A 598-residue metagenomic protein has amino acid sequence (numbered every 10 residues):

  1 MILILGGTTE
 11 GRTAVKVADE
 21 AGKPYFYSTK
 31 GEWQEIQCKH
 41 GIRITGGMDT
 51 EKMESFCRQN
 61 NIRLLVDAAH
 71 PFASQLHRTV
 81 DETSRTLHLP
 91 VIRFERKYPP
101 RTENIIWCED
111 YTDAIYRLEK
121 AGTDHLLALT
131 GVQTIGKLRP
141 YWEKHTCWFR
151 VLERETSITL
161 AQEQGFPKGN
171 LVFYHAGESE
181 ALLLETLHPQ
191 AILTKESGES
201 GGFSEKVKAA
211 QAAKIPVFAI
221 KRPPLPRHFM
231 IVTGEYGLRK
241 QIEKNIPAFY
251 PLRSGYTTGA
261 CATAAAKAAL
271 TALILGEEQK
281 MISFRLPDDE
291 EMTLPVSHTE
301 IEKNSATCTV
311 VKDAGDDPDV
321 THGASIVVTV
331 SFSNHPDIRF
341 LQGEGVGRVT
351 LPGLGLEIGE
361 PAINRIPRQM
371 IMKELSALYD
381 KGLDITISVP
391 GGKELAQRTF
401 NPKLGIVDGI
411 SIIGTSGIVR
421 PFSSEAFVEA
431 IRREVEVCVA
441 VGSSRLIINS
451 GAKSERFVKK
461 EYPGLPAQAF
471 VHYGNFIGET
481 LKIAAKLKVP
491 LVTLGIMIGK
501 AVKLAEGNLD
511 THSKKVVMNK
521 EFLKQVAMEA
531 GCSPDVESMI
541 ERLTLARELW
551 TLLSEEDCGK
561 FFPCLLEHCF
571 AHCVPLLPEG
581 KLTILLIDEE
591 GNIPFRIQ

Functional and structural regions predicted by a protein language model:
F26-M48, E103-I106, I158-Q164, E291-P295: N-terminal beta-loop-helix "entrance" segment that forms/cooperates in small-molecule cofactor or anionic ligand
Y27-E35, F94-P99, V132-T134, L152-T156 (+2 more regions): Short, polar loop motifs at secondary-structure junctions
G41-C57, L171-L182: Glycine-rich, highly charged phosphate/nucleotide-binding loops
C57, R63-A114: Glycine/small-residue-rich loop that forms an oxyanion/phosphate-binding "nest" at active or ligand-binding sites
G131-L171: Anionic-ligand binding region
Q162-A213, F218-R222: A C-terminal functional module that forms or caps the active site or interfaces directly with catalytic machinery
F249-R398, P402: Generic N-terminal targeting/processing segments that precede catalytic cores or assembly contacts
R253-Y256, L404-I410, T415-P563, A571-G580 (+1 more regions): A structural signal for small-residue-enriched, beta-sheet-centric alpha/beta enzyme cores and oligomeric scaffold folds
